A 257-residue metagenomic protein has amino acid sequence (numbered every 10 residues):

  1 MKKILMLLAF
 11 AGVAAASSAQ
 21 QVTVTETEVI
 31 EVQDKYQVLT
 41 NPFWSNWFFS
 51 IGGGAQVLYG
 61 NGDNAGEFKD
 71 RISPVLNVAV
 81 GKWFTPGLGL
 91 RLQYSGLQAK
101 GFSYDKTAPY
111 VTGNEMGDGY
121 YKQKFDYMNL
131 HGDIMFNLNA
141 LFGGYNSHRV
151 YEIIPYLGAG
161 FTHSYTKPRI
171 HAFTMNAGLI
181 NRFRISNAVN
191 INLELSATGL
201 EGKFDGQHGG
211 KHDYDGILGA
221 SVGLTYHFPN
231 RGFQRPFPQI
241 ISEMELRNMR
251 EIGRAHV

Functional and structural regions predicted by a protein language model:
Q20-A79: Short glycine/proline- and aromatic-enriched beta-strand/turn motifs that initiate or cap beta-hairpins
Y36-N46, G87, A140-E152, I185-A188 (+1 more regions): Short loop/turn motifs that connect adjacent beta-strands in outer-membrane beta-barrel proteins
S45, D70-L76, D126-L130, Y151 (+2 more regions): Residues that define the transmembrane beta-barrel architecture of outer-membrane proteins
I51-A55, V78-K82, G132-L138, L157-F161 (+3 more regions): Residues on the lipid-exposed face of transmembrane beta-strands in outer-membrane beta-barrel proteins
G53-Y59, Y94-K100, L138-A140, A159-Y165 (+2 more regions): Transmembrane beta-strands of outer-membrane beta-barrel pores
N61-E67, F102-P109, N146-H148, T166-F173 (+2 more regions): Outer-membrane beta-barrel translocator domains and adjoining extracellular loop/strand segments of Gram-negative
G87-A172: Gram-negative (and chloroplast) outer-membrane scaffold detector with strong preference for beta-barrel transmembrane
A255-V257: Conserved small/polar residues in nucleotide/adenosyl-binding loops
